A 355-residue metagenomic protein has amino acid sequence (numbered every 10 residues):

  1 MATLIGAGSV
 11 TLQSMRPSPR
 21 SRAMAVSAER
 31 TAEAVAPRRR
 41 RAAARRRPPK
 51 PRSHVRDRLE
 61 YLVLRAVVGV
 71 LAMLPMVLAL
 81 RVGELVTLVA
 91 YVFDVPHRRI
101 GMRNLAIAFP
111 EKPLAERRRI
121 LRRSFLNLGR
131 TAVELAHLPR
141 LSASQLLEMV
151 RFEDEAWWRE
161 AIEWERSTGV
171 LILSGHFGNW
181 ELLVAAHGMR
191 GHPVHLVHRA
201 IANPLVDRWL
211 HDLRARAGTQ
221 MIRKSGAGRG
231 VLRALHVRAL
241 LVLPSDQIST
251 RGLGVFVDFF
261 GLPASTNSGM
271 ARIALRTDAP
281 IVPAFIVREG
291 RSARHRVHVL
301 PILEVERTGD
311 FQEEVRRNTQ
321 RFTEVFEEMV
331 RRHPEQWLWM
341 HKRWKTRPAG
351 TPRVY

Functional and structural regions predicted by a protein language model:
T3, S9, S14, S18-S21: Low-acidity, Ser/Thr- and Arg-rich intrinsically disordered low-complexity segments
R16-R41, R45-R46, R52-R56, L74 (+6 more regions): Non-catalytic C-terminal accessory region of glycerolipid acyltransferases and related lyso-lipid remodeling enzymes
R20-S174, D207-D212, G218: Membrane-anchoring hydrophobic helices of lipid-metabolizing enzymes
A66, I100, L182, W209 (+3 more regions): Short Gly/charged-rich anion-binding patches and loops
R99, A200-P204, P263-N267: Active-site metal-coordination segments of metallo-dependent hydrolases
N127, R166-S225, I248-D258, S292: Catalytic core of membrane glycerolipid acyltransferases/transacylases, capturing the structured, soluble-facing
Q145-R151, R199, R216-I222, F259-G261 (+2 more regions): Short, flexible loop segments at the rims of nucleotide/cofactor-binding pockets, characterized by
V150-E155, F177, N203, M221-S225 (+2 more regions): A conditional alpha-helix N-cap/helix-loop micro-motif detector
